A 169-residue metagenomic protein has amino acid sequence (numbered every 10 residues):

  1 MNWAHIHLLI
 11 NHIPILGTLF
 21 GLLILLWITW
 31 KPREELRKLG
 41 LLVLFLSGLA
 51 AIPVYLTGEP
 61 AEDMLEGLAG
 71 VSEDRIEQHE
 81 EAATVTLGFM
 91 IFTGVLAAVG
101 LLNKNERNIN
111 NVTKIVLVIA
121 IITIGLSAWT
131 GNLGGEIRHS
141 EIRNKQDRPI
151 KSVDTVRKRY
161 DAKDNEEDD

Functional and structural regions predicted by a protein language model:
M1-D169: Polytopic transmembrane helical bundles with strong interfacial aromatic enrichment
